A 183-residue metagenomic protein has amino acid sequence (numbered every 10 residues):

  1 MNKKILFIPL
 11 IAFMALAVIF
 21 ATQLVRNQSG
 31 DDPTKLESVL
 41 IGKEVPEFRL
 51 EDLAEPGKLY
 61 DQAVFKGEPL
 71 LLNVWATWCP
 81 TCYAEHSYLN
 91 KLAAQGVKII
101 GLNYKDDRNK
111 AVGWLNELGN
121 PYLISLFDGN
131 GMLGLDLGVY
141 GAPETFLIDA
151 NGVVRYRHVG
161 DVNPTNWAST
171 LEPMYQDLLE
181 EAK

Functional and structural regions predicted by a protein language model:
M1-E51: N-terminal targeting signals for export/organelle localization
S29-D31, E51-K58, S125-D128: Short gly/ser/thr-rich secondary-structure transition/capping motifs
E44, E68-L70, V74-W78, G141: Short pre-active-site segment immediately N-terminal to redox-active cysteine/selenocysteine motifs in thiol-based
P46-R49, W75, I100, L135: Conserved Rossmann-like nucleotide-binding pocket used by diverse enzymes that bind dinucleotide cofactors
F48-L70: A short beta-strand-turn-helix
L71-L72, I99, T145: Hydrophobic beta-strand anchors of alpha/beta hydrolase catalytic cores
Y83-G119, G129-D136: Structural microenvironment flanking redox-active thiols in thiol-disulfide oxidoreductases
N116-P121, D128-L179: Thiol/disulfide oxidoreductase modules built on the thioredoxin-like
